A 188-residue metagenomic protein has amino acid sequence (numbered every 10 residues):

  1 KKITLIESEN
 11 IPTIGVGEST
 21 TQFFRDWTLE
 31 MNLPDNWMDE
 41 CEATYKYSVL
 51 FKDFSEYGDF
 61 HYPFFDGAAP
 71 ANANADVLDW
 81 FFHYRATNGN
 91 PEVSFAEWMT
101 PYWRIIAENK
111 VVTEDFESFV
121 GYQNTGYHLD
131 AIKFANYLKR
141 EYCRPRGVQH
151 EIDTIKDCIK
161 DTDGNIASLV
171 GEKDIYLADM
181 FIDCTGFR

Functional and structural regions predicted by a protein language model:
K2-V16: Glycine-rich FAD pyrophosphate-binding loop
L5-E7, E114-Q123: A short, surface-exposed helix-loop junction/capping segment
I6-S8, M38-A43, D153: Conserved beta-strand termini and adjacent loop/short-helix elements that scaffold enzyme active sites in alpha/beta
N10-I11, T21, K156-C158, F187-R188: Short, solvent-exposed loop/turn segments at secondary-structure junctions
T13-I106: Dinucleotide-binding Rossmann-like beta1-alpha1 core, especially the glycine-rich loop that anchors the ADP
S118-D157, I175-A178: Helical element adjacent to the flavin cofactor pocket in flavoenzyme catalytic cores
C158-Y176: Conserved beta-strand-loop-beta-strand element in the redox core of flavoprotein oxidoreductases
Y176-F187: Short hydrophobic core segments
